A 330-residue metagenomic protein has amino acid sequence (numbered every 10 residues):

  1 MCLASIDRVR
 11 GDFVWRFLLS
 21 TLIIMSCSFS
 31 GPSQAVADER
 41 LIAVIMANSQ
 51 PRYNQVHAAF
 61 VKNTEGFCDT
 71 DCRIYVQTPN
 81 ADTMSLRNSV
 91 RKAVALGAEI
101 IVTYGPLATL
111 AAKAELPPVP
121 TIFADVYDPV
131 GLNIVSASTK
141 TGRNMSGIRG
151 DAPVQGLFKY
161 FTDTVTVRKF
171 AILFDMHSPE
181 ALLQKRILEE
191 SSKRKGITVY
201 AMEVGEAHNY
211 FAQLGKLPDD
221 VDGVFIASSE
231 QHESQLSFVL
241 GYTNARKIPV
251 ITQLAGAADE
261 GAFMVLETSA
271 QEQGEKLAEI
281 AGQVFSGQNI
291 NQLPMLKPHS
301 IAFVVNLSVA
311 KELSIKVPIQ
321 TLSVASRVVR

Functional and structural regions predicted by a protein language model:
M1-V14: N-terminal secretory signal peptides that target proteins for export/translocation
R10-D12, L18, I42: Small/flexible residues
F17-S28: Bacterial N-terminal signal peptides
G31, A35-R330: Short hydrophobic alpha-helices and adjacent helix-cap/hinge residues
